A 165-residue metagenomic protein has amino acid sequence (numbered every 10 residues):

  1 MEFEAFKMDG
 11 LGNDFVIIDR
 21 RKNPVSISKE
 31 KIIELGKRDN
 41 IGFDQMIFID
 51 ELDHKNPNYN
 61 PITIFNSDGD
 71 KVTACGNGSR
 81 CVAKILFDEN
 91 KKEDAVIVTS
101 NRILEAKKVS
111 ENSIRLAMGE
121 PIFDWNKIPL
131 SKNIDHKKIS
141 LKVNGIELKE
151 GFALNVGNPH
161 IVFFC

Functional and structural regions predicted by a protein language model:
M1-N112, I161-C165: A glycine-rich beta-to-alpha transition motif near the start of alpha/beta enzyme domains, typified by
K91, V98-F164: ATP-dependent small-molecule kinase catalytic core of the GHMP/sugar-kinase superfamily and closely related
